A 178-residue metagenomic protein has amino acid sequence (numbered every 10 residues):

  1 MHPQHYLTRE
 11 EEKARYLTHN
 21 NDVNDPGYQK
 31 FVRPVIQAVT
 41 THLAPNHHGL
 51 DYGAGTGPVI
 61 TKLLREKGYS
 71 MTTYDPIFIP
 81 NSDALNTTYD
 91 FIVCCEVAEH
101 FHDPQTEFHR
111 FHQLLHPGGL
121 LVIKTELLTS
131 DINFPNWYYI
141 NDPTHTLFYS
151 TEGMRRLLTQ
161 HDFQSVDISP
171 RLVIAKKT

Functional and structural regions predicted by a protein language model:
M1-F91, C95, F108, N141-D142 (+3 more regions): Conserved N-terminal segment of class I S-adenosyl-L-methionine
A44, H102, H116: Short conserved AdoMet
G68-Y69, G119, F163: Short phosphate-binding/catalytic loops that engage adenosine nucleotides
E96, H100: A short His-aromatic
F101-F111, T125: A short, conserved alpha-helix within the catalytic core of class I
F108-L120: A short glycine-rich, Lys/Arg-flanked "PGG" loop and its adjoining helix->strand segment in the class I
E126-L147, E152, R156-L157: Short, glycine-/aromatic-enriched active-site segment of Class I SAM-dependent methyltransferases
K177-T178: C-terminal lobe and adjacent flexible extensions of AdoMet/dcAdoMet transferase-like proteins
